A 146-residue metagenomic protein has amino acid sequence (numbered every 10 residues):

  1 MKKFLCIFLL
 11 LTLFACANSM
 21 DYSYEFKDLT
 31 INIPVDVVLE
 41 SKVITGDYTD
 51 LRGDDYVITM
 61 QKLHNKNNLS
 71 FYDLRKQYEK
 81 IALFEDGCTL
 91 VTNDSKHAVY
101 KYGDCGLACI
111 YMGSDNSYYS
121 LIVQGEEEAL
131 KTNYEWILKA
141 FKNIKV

Functional and structural regions predicted by a protein language model:
F4-F14: Sec-dependent N-terminal signal peptides
L5, N65-L83: Short, basic/low-complexity N-terminal boundary segments at the transition from targeting/disordered tails
A17-D28: Bacterial Sec signal peptide processing site at the extreme N-terminus
M20-D21, V37-E40, Y78-C88, I144: Short glycine-aromatic motifs
K27-Y72, A98-G106: Secretory pathway targeting signatures of secreted, lumenal, and periplasmic proteins
L29-I31, V35-L39, L121-V146: Surface-exposed amphipathic alpha-helical segments
K76-S120, Q124-E127: Signature of long, low-cysteine stretches enriched in small and polar/charged residues
